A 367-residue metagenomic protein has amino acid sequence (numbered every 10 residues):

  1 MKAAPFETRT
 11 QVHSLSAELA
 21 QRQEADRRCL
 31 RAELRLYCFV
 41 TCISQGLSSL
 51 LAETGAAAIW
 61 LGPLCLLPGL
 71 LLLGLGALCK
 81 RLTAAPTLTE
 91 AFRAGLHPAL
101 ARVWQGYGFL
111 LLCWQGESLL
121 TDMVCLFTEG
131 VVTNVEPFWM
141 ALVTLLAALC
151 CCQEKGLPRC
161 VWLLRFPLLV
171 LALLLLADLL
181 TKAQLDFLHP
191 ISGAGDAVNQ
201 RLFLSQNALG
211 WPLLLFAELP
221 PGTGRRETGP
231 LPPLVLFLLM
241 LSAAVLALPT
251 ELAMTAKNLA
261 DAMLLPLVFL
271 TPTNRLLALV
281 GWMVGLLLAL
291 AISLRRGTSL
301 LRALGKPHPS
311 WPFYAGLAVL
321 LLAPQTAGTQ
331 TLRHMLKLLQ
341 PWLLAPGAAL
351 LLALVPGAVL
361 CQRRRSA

Functional and structural regions predicted by a protein language model:
A3-T89, A217-P221, L231, T255-M263: Transmembrane helix-boundary motif of multi-pass solute transporters/channels
D26-L51, L64-P68, G108-L112, M140 (+3 more regions): Hydrophobic, membrane-embedded alpha-helices of multi-pass small-molecule transporters
L30, G116-L120, P167-G193, L351-S366: Hydrophobic alpha-helical segments and their helix-loop junctions in multi-pass secondary transporters
S44-F138, T144: Membrane helical hairpin/interfacial module
L64-A77, F109-L119, T144-C150, F166-L180 (+2 more regions): Selective recognition of specific alpha-helical transmembrane segments in multi-pass small-molecule
M123, P137-M140, L149-L180, Q340-L352: Membrane-interface loop-to-helix entry segments
C125-T128, T144-L164, L219-G224, T331-M335: Membrane-water interface regions at transmembrane-helix termini and the short interhelical loops of multi-pass membrane
A247-R275: Membrane-interface interhelical connector segments
